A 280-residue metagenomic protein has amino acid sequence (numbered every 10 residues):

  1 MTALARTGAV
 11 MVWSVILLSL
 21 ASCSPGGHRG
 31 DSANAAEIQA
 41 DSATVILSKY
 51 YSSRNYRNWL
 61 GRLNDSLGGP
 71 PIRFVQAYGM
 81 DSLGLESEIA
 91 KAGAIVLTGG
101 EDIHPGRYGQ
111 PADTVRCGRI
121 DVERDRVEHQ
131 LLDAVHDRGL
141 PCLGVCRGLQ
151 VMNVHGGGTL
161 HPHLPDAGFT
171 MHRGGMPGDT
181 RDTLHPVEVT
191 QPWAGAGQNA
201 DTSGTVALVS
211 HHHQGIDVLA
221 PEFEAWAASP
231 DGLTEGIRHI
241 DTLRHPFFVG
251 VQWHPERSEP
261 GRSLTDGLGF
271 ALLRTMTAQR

Functional and structural regions predicted by a protein language model:
M1-R6: N-terminal secretory signal peptides that target proteins for export/translocation
G8-S14, L18-L143, N153-H161, P165-D201 (+6 more regions): N-terminal beta1-alpha1 cap of cysteine-dependent amidohydrolase-like domains
C146: Conserved G/P- and acidic residue-centered "switch" motifs that form tight phosphate/ATP-binding loops in soluble
L149: The feature captures the ABC ATPase H-loop/switch
F248-W253: Active-site-proximal beta-strand elements of phosphoester/diester hydrolases
